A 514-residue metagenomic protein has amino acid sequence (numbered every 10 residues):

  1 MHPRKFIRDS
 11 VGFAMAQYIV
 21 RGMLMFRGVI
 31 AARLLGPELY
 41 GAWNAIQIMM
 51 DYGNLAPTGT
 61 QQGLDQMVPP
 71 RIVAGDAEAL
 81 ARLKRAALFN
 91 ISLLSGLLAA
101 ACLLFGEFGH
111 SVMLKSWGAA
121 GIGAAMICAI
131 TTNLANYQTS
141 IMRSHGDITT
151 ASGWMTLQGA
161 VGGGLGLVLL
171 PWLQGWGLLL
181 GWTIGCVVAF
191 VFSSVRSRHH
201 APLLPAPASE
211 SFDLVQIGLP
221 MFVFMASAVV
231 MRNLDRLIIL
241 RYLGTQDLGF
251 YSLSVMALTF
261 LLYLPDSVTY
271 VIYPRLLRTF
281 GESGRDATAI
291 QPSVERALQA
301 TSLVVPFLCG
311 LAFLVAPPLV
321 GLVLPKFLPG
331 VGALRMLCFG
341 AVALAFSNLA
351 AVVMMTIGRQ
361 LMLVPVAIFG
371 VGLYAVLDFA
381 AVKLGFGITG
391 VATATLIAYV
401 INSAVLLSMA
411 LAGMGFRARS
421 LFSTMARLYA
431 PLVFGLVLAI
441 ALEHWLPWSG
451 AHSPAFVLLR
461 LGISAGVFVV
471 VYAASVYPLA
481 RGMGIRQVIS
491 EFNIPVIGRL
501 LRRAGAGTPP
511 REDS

Functional and structural regions predicted by a protein language model:
M1-F6, G177, V191-R232, V271 (+2 more regions): Interhelical loop/hinge segments that connect adjacent transmembrane helices in multipass membrane
K5-Q62, C102-L103, C128, G162-G163 (+2 more regions): Signature of the first transmembrane helix
I30, Y137-S144, I148, L167-L173 (+4 more regions): C-terminal transmembrane helix end/exit motif
A32-L39, A120, H145-T149, G159-V191 (+4 more regions): Membrane-interface helix-loop junctions in multi-pass transport and translocation proteins
T58-A74, R143-S144, S254, L258-L298 (+2 more regions): Helix-loop junctions and terminal segments of transmembrane helices in multi-pass membrane transport/translocation
G106-A125, T245, A312-V342, S449-F456: Interfacial segments at transmembrane-helix termini and the short loops linking adjacent helices
I130-G153, C338-F369: Membrane-interface junctions at transmembrane-helix termini in multi-pass inner-membrane proteins
F416, I440-S514: Membrane-proximal transmembrane or re-entrant/amphipathic helices at the cytosolic face
